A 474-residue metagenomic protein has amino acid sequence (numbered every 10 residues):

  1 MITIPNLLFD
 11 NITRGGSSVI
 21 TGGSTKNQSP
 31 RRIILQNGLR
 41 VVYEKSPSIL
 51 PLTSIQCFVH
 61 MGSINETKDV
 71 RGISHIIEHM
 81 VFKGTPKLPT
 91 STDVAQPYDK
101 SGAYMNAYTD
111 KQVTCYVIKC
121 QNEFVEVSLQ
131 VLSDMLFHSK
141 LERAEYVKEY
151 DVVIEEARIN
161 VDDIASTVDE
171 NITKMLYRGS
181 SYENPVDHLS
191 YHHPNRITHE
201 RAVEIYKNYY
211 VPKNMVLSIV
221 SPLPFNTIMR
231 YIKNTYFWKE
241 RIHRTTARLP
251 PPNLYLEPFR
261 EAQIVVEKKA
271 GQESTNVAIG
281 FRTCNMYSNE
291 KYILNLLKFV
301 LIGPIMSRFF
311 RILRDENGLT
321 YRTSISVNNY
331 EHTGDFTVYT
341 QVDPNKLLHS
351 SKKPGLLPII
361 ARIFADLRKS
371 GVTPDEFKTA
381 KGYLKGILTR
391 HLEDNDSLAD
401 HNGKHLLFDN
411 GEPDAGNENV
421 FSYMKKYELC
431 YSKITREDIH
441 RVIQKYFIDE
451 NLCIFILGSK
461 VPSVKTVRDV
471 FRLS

Functional and structural regions predicted by a protein language model:
M1-N65, P86-E126, I159-N214, N226 (+7 more regions): Non-catalytic beta-strand/loop surface segments
G72-T85: Active-site SXXK
I77, S128, L132, L136 (+4 more regions): Short alpha-helical scaffolding segments that buttress acidic/His motifs in well-ordered protein cores
F82, P86, D99, S133-L141 (+11 more regions): Sec-exported extracytoplasmic/periplasmic mature domains
Q96, S139-R158, P224, R244-R260 (+3 more regions): Acidic/histidine-enriched alpha-helical segments
Q130-M135, R230-Y236, L356-I363, F471: Short amphipathic alpha-helices in soluble, non-transmembrane regions that often serve as interface/regulatory elements
Y210-V211, Q272-A278, N289-I293, E331-F336 (+2 more regions): Short acidic (Asp/Glu) and glycine-rich catalytic loops that position anionic groups and cofactors
